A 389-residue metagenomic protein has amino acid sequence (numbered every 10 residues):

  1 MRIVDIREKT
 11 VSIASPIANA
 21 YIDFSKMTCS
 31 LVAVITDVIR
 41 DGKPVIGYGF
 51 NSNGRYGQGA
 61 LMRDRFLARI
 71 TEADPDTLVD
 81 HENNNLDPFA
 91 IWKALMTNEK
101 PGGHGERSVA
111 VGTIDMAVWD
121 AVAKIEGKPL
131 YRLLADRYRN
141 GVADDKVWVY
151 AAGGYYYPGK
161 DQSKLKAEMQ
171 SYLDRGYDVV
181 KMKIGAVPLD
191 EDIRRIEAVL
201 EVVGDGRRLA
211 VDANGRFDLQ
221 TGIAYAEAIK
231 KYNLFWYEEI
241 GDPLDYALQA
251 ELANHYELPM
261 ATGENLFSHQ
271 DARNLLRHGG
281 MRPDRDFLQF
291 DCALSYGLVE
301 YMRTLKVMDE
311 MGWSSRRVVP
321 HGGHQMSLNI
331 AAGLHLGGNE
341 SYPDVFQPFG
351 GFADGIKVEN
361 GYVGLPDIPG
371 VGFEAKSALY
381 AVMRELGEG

Functional and structural regions predicted by a protein language model:
M1-G59, F349: Structured beta-strand/loop patches that form or line metal/cofactor-binding pockets in enzymes
M1-I6, Y21, K124, K128-V147 (+2 more regions): N-terminal amphipathic alpha-helix/helix-capping segment at the start of soluble metabolic enzymes
V32, P44, I114, G127 (+7 more regions): Conserved, mostly hydrophobic/aromatic
I39-I125: Metal- or metallocofactor-binding catalytic centers and their adjacent structured scaffolds across diverse enzyme
L133-Y256: Metal-dependent enolase-superfamily TIM-barrel catalytic cores that perform enediolate-based chemistry
E227, L244-Y362, P366: Shared catalytic-loop signature of beta/alpha-barrel
G370-G389: Extended hydrophobic packing segments that form well-structured cores
